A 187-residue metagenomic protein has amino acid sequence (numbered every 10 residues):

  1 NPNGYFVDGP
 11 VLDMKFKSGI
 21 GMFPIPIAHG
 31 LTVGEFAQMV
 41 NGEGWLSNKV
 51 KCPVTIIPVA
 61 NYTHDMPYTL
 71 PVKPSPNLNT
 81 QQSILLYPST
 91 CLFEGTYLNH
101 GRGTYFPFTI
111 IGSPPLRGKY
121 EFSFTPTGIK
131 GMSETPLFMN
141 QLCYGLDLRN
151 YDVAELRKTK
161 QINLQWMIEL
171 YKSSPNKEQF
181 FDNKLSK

Functional and structural regions predicted by a protein language model:
N1, V59-N61, S113, Y151: Active-site-proximal beta-strand/loop segments in catalytic clefts of secreted hydrolases
P2-K15: Glycine-rich, charge-decorated loop segments at or immediately adjacent to ligand/cofactor-binding or catalytic sites
N3, E35-E43, T96-H100: Noncatalytic linker/hinge segments flanking ATPase motor cores
K17-T90: Conserved anion/nucleotide-ligand pocket segment
L31, E35, Y105, K119 (+1 more regions): Conserved active-site and cofactor/substrate-binding residues in soluble primary-metabolism enzymes
K51-V54, Y105-P107, G145: Extracellular structured ligand-interaction cores
N61-L142: Glycine-rich, aromatic-lined ligand/substrate-binding cores of catalytic and carbohydrate-binding domains
G112-K187: Conserved functional hotspot residues or short segments at active or partner-binding sites across diverse domains
